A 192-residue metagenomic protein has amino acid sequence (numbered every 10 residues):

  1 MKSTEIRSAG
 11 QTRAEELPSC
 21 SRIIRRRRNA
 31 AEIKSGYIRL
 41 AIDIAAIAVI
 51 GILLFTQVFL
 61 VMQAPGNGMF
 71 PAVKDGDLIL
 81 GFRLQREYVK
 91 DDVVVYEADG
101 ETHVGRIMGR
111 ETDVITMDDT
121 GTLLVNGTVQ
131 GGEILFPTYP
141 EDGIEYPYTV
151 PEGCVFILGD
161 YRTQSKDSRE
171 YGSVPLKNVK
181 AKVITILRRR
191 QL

Functional and structural regions predicted by a protein language model:
M1-H103, V174-N178, K182-L192: Protein maturation boundaries and topogenic segments
F70-P71, Q85, I107, P140 (+2 more regions): Short secondary-structure boundary/capping segments
G76-D77, D92-V93, D113, C154 (+1 more regions): Structural motif
R86-V125, Q130: Extracytoplasmic/periplasmic/luminal assembly and interaction segments in envelope/secretory/respiratory proteins
D113-D118, T138-E145: Short, surface-exposed linear segments at secondary-structure transitions and domain or protein termini
V125-D142: PP2C/PPM family metal-dependent serine/threonine protein phosphatase catalytic domain, recognizing the conserved
I144-L192: Beta-strand-rich cores of mature extracytoplasmic or soluble domains
